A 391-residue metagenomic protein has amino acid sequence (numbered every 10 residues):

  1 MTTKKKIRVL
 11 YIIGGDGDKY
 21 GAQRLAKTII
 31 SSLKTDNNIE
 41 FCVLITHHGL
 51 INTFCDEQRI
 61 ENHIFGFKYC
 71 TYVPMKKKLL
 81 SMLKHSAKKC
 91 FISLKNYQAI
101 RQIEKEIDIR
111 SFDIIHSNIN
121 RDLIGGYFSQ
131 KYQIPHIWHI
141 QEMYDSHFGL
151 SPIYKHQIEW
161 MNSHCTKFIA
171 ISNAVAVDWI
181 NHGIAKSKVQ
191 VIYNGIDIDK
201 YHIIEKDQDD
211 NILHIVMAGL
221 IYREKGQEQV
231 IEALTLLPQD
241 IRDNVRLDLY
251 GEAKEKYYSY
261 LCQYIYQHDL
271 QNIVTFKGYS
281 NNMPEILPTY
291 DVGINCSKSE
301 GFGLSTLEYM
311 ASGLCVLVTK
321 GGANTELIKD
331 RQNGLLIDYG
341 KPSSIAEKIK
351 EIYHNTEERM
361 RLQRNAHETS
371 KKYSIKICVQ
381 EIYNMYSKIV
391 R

Functional and structural regions predicted by a protein language model:
L10-I12, Q208-K225, I231-L234, D248: Conserved donor-binding/catalytic core segment of Leloir-type glycosyltransferases
Y20-S31, L220-L236, S259, L335 (+1 more regions): A conserved mid-protein helix/loop that constitutes part of the nucleotide-sugar donor-binding site
S117-L123, I140: Short His-centered aromatic/hydrophobic patch
A174, G195: Carbohydrate-associated surface elements
S259-G278: Nucleotide-activated donor-binding/catalytic signature segment of Leloir-type glycosyltransferases, i.e., the conserved
Y279, K298: Aromatic "clamp/platform" in nucleotide-sugar-dependent glycosyltransferases that forms part of the donor/acceptor
C315-V318, I328: Short hydrophobic beta-strand element within catalytic cores of glycosyltransferases and related nucleotide-activated
D330-R331, L335-P342, E351-T356, K371: Conserved acidic donor-binding segment of nucleotide-sugar-dependent glycosyltransferases
